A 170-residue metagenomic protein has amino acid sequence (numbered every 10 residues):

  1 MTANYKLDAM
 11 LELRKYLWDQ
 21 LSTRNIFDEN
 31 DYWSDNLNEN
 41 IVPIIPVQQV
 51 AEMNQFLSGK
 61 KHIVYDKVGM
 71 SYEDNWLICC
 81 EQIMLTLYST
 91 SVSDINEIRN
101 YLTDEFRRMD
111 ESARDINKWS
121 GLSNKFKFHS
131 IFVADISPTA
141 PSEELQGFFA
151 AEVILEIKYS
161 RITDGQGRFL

Functional and structural regions predicted by a protein language model:
M1-S71, F169: Small/polar-rich, solvent-exposed N-terminal microdomains that initiate assembly or binding
L13, L17, I63-Y65, L85 (+2 more regions): Hydrophobic beta-strand residues in large extracellular and virion-surface proteins
G69-N75, S142-E143: Short beta-strand/turn micro-motifs at beta-sheet edges
E73-N75, I95-E97, T163-G167: Short acidic, gly/pro-rich beta-turn/loop elements at beta-sheet edges and active-site/ligand-binding grooves
W76-C80, S89-I116: Extracellular/virion structural assembly segments
L77-I95, G147-R161: Oligomerization/assembly interface segments of phage tail-like spikes and tubes
R107-D164, L170: Acidic-leaning, charged glycine-interspersed low-complexity segments
